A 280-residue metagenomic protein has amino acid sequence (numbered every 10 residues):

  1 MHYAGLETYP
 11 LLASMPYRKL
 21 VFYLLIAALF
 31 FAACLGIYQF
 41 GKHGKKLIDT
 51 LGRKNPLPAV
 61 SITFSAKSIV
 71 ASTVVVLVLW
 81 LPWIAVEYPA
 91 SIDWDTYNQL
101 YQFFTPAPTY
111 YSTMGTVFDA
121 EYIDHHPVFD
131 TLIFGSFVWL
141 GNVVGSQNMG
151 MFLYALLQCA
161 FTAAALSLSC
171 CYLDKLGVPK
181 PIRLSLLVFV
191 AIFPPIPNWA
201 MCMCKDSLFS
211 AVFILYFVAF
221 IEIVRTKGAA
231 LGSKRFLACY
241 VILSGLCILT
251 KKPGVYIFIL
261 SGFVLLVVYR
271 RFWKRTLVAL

Functional and structural regions predicted by a protein language model:
M1, M15-P82: Start-transfer (signal-anchor) and selected internal transmembrane alpha helices of multi-pass inner/ER membrane
T63, L77-W80, C159, Y172-L176 (+3 more regions): Transmembrane and membrane-interface helices of multi-pass, inner-membrane envelope-modifying transferases
I84-D93, F104-T162, C202: Membrane-proximal lumenal/periplasmic loop motifs of glycosylation machinery
W94-Y97, Y154, A160, V188-F220 (+1 more regions): Multi-pass, polyprenyl lipid-linked donor-dependent membrane glycosyltransferases
F104, L168, L208-G228, Y240 (+2 more regions): Specific aromatic-rich, kink-prone transmembrane helix
L156-G177, L215: Transmembrane-helix motifs of polytopic, lipid-linked glycan transferases
F236-K251, G262-F263, A279: Membrane-interface alpha helices of multi-pass inner-membrane proteins
I257-A279: Perimembrane helix-loop-helix junctions
